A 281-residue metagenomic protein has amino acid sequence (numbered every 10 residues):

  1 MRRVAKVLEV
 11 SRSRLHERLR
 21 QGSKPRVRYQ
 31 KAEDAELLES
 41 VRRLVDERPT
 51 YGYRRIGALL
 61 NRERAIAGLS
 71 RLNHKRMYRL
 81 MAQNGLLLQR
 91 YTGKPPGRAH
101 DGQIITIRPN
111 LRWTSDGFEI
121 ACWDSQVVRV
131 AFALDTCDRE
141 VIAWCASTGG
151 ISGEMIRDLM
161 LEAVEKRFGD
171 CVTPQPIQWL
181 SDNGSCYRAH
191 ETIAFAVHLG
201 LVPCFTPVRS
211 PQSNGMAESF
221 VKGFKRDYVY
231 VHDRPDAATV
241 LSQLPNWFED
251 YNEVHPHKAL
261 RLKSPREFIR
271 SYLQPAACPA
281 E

Functional and structural regions predicted by a protein language model:
M1-V7, I56: Short alpha-helical "recognition helix" segments of helix-turn-helix
V4, Y91-P95, A146, W179-N183 (+2 more regions): RNase H-like polynucleotidyl transferase catalytic core
R12-R112, S210, S264-Q274, C278: Basic, flexible linker segments flanking DNA-binding modules in nucleic acid-interacting mobile-element proteins
T50, I66-G68, I107, C122-W123 (+3 more regions): Conserved, non-catalytic sequence blocks in retroelement Pol enzymes and Pol-derived host proteins
H74-L134, G153-P176, P279-E281: Mobile-element integrase/transposase regions, centering on the N-terminal DNA-binding/Zn-coordinating module
D138-V141: Hydrophobic "anchor" residues
C171-A189, K263-P265: Acidic/histidine-rich, metal-coordinating catalytic segments
V197-L199, G223-E281: C-terminal domain-tail junction helix/linker
